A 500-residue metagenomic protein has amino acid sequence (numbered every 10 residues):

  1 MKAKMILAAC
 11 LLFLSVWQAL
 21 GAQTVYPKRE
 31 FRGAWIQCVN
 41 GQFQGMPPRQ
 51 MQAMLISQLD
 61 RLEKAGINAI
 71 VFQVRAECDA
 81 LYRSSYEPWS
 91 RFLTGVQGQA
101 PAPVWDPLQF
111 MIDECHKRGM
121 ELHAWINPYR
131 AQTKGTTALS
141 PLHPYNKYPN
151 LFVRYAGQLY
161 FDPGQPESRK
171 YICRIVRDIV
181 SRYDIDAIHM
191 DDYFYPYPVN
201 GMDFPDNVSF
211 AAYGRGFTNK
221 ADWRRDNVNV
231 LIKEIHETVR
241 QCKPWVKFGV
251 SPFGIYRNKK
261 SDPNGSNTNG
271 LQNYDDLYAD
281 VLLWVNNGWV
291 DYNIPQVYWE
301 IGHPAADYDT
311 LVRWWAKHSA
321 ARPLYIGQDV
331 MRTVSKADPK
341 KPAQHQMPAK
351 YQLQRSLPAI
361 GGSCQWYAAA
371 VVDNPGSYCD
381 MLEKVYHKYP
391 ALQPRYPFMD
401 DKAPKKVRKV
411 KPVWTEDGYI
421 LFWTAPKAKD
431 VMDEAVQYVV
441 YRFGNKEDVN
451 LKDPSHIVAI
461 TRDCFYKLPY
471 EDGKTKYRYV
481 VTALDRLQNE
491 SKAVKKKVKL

Functional and structural regions predicted by a protein language model:
R29, Q37, G41-Q50, A124 (+2 more regions): Active-site-adjacent "subsite" loops/lids of carbohydrate-active enzymes
A53-A80, R182-D186, L283: Catalytic domains of carbohydrate-active enzymes, especially glycoside hydrolases
G66-A102: Aromatic-lined carbohydrate-binding/catalytic grooves of carbohydrate-active enzymes
A80-G95, R130-A156, D192-R215, K259-L271: Aromatic- and acidic-residue-enriched segments that line the glycan-binding/catalytic groove of carbohydrate-active
E167-I175, S181-M190, F194-V297, G302-A321 (+1 more regions): Active-site neighborhood of glycoside hydrolase catalytic domains
Y278-L282, N286-P304, A320-M399: Substrate-binding cleft of secreted/luminal carbohydrate-active enzymes
S377, M381-M432, Q488-L500: Pro/Thr/Ser/Gly-rich low-complexity, intrinsically disordered linker/stalk tracts
L468-S491: Beta-strand-rich modules
